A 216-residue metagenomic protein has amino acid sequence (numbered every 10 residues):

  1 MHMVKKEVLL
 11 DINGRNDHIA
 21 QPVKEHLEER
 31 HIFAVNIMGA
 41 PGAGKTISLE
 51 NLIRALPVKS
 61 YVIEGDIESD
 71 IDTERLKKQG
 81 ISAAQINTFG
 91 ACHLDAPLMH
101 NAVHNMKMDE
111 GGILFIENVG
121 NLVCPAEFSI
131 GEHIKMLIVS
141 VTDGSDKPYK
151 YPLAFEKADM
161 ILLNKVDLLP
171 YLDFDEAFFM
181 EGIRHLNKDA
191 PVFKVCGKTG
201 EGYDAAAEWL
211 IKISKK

Functional and structural regions predicted by a protein language model:
V4, R15, R30, I81 (+3 more regions): Conserved N-terminal glycine/acidic-rich loop preference
K6-M38, A43, I47, L52-H133 (+1 more regions): Nucleotide-state-sensitive switch-loop elements of NTP-binding domains
K59-S60, I134, D159, P191: Residues at the starts of beta-strands that form the adenosine-phosphate
V62-E64, L137, I161, K194: Structural beta-sheet core signal
S69-T73, K147-Y151, D175-G182: Short, glycine/polar-rich helix-capping loops at beta-to-alpha or helix-loop-helix junctions that flank or form
I86-T88, V139, N164: Short beta->alpha connector loops at strand-helix junctions that form conserved, small/polar/Pro-enriched
P125-T142, P152-L162: Inter-motif core of Ras-like GTPase G domains
L169-K216: Canonical P-loop GTPase G-domain recognition
